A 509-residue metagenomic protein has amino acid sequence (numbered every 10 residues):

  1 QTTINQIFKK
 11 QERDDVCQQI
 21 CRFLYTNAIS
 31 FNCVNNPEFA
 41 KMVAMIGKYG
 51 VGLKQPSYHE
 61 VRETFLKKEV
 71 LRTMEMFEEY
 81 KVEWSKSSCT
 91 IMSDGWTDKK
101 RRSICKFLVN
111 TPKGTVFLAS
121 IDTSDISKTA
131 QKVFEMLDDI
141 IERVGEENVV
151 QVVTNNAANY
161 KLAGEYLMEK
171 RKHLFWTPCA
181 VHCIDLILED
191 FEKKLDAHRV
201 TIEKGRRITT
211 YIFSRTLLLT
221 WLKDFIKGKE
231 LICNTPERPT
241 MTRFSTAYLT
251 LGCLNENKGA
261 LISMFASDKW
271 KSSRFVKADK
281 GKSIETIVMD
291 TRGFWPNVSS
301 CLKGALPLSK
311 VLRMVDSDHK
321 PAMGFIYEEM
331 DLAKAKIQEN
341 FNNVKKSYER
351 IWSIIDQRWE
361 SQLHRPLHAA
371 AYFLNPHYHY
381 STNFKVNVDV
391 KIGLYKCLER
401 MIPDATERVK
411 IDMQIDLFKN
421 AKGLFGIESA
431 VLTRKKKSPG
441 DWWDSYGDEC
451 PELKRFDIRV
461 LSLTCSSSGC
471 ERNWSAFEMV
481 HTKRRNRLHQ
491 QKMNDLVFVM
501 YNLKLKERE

Functional and structural regions predicted by a protein language model:
Q1-E509: Short alpha-helical patches at protein termini and domain edges that function as localization/binding signals
